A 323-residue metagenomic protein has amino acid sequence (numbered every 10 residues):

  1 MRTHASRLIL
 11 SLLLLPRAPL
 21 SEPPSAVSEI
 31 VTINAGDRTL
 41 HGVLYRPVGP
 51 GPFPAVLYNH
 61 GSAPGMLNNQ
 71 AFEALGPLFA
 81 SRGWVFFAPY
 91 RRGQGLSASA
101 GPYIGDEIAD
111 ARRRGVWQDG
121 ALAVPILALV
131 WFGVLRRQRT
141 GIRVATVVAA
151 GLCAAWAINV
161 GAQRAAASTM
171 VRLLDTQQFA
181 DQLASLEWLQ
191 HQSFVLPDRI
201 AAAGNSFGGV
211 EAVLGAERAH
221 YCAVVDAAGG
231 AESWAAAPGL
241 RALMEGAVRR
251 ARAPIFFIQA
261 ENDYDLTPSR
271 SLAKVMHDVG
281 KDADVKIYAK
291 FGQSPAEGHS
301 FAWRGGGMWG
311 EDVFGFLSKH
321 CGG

Functional and structural regions predicted by a protein language model:
E22-G49: N-terminal cap/lid segment of alpha/beta-hydrolase-fold proteins
G51-F53, S62-A98, D265: Short substrate-entry loop that stabilizes the transition state in hydrolases
N59, P89-R91, A227, Y288: Alpha/beta-hydrolase
N59-G61, Q259-A260: The conserved beta1-alpha1 loop
I104-A123, A162-Q192: Alpha/beta-hydrolase active-site loop
L174-A180, A184-A247: Primarily recognizes the serine-hydrolase "nucleophile elbow" in alpha/beta-hydrolase and SGNH/GDSL folds
A223, G229-D284: The feature captures the conserved acid-bearing segment of alpha/beta-hydrolase catalytic domains
D282-G323: C-terminal catalytic histidine-bearing segment of alpha/beta-hydrolase fold enzymes
